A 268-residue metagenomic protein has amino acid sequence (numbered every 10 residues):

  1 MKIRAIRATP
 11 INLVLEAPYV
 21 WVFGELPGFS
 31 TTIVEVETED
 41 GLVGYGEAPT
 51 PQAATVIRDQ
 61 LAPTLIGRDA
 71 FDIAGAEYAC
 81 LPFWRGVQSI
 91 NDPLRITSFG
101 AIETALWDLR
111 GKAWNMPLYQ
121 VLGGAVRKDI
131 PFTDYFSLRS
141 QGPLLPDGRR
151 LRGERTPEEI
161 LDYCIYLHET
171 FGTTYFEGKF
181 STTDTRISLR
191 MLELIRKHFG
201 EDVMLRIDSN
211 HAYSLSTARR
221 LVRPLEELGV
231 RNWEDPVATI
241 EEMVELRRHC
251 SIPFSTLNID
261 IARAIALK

Functional and structural regions predicted by a protein language model:
M1-Y45, P49, Q60: Structured beta-strand/loop patches that form or line metal/cofactor-binding pockets in enzymes
I3, V34, G41, L61 (+5 more regions): Conserved, mostly hydrophobic/aromatic
E37-W114: Metal- or metallocofactor-binding catalytic centers and their adjacent structured scaffolds across diverse enzyme
E103-L144: Glycine-rich, aromatic-flanked loop segments that form ligand/cofactor-binding clefts across common enzyme folds
I130-L161, S209-S214: Active-site mouth loops of central-metabolism enzymes
R152-H168, S216-R220, I261-L267: Short, acidic/polar
T170-Y175, V230: A structural motif
G178-K268: Catalytic core of soluble alpha/beta enzymes
